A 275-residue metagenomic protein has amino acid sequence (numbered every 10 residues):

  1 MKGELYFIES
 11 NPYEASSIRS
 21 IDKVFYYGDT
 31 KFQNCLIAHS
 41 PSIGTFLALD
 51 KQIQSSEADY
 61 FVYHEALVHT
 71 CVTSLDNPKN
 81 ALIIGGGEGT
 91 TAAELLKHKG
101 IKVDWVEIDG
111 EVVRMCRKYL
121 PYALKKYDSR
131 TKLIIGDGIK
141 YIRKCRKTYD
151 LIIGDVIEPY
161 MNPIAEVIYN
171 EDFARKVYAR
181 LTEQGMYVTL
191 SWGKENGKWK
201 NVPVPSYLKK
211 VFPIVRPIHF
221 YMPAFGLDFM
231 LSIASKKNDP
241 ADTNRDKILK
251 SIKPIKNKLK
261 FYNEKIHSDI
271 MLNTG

Functional and structural regions predicted by a protein language model:
M1-H39, D228-G275: SAM/dcSAM-binding transferase cores
M1-I8, S55-T189, E195-P205: The AdoMet/dcAdoMet-binding core of the Class I SAM-like
S20-K23, Q33, I139, R216-F220: Glycine-rich, charged/polar anion/phosphate-binding loops that engage phosphate groups from diverse ligands
H39-P41, Y221: Short, low-complexity Ser/Thr-rich regulatory SLiMs
G44-D50: Short polybasic amphipathic segments
I134, R216, G226, I233-S235: Soluble extramembrane regions of membrane proteins in the secretory/endomembrane system
L190, F212-P223: Conserved S-adenosyl-L-methionine
G193-N201, Y207, V211, L227 (+1 more regions): Alpha-helical subdomain
